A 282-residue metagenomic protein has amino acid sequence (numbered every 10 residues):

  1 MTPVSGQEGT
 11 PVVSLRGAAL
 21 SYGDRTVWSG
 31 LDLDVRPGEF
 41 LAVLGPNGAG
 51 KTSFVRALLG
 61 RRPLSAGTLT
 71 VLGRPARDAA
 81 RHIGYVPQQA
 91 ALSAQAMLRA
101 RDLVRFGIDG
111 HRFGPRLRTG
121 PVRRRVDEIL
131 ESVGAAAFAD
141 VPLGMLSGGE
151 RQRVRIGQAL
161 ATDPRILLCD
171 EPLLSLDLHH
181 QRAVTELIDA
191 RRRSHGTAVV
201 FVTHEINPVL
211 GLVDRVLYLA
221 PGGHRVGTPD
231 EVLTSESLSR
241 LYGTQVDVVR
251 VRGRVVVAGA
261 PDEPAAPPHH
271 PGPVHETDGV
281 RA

Functional and structural regions predicted by a protein language model:
V13, V27-G30: Conserved structural motif at the start of ABC-family nucleotide-binding domains
L64-A79: Conserved ABC transporter NBD signature motif
T119-F138: Conserved ABC ATPase "signature" region
P142-L146, E150: Conserved ABC ATPase signature
D163: Conserved catalytic motifs of ABC-family nucleotide-binding domains
L167-E171: Catalytic Walker B motif of ABC-type/P-loop ATPase nucleotide-binding domains
T234-E236, R240-A282: ABC ATPase nucleotide-binding domains
